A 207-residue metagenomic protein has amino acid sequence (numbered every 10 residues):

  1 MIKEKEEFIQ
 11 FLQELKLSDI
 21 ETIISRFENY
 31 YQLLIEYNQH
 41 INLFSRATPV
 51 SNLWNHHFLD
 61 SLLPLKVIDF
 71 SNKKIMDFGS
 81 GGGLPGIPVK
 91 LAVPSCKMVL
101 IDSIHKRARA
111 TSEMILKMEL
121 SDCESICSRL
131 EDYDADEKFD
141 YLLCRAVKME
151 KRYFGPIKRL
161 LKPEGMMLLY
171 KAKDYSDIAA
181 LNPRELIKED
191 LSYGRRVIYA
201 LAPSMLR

Functional and structural regions predicted by a protein language model:
M1-F70, M76, K106-R109, E113-S121: Class I SAM-dependent transferase core
L34, V89, K171: Residue-level signal for inorganic ion chemistry
N42-L43, N52, G83, D132 (+1 more regions): Residue-level preference for alpha-helix termini and adjacent loops
D77-G81: Conserved S-adenosyl-L-methionine
G82-S95: Conserved SAM-binding loop of SAM-dependent methyltransferases across substrates and taxa, primarily the Class I
S95-V99, S103-R207: S-adenosylmethionine
